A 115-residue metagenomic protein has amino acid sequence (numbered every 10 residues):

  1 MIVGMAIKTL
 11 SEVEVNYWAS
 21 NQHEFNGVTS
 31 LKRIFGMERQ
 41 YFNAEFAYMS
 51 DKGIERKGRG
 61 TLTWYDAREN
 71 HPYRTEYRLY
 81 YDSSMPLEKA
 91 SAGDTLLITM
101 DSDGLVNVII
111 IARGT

Functional and structural regions predicted by a protein language model:
M1-T115: Intrinsically disordered, charged low-complexity linkers and terminal tails that flank or connect structured domains
